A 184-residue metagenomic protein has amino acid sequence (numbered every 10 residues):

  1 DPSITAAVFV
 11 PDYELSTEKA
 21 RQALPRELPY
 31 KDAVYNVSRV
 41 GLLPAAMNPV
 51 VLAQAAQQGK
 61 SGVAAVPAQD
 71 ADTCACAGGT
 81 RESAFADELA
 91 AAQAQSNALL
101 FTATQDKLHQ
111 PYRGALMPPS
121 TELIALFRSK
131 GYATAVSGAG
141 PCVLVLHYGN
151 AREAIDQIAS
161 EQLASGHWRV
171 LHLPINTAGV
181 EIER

Functional and structural regions predicted by a protein language model:
D1-S3, Y35-N36, R128, A135-S137: Solvent-exposed alpha-helices and their adjacent loops that cap or buttress functional pockets in soluble metabolic
T5-A6, V143: FabD-like malonyl-/acyl-CoA
A7-V51, A90-A115: Active-site rim beta-loop-alpha module in soluble metabolic enzymes
P49-V51, Q57-V63, C74-R184: Glycine-rich, charge-dense phosphate/pyrophosphate-binding loop(s) and the adjacent flexible "lid"/catalytic subdomain
D70-D72: Intrinsic-disorder-associated, low-complexity terminal segments enriched in Asp/Asn/His/Tyr and depleted of Lys/Arg
